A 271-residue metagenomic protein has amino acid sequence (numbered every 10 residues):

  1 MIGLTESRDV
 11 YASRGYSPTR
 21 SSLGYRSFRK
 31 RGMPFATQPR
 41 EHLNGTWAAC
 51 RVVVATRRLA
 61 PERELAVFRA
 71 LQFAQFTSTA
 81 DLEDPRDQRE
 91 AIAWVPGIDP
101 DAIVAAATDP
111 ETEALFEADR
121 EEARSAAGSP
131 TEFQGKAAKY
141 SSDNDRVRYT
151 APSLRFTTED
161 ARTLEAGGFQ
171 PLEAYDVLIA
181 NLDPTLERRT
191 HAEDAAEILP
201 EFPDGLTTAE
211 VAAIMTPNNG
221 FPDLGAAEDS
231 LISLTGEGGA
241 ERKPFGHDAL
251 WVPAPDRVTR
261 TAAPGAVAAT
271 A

Functional and structural regions predicted by a protein language model:
M1-E90, V211-A212: Structural alpha/beta surface segment adjacent to cysteine/selenocysteine redox centers across thiol/disulfide enzymes
F73-A271: C-terminal cap of thioredoxin/glutaredoxin-like
